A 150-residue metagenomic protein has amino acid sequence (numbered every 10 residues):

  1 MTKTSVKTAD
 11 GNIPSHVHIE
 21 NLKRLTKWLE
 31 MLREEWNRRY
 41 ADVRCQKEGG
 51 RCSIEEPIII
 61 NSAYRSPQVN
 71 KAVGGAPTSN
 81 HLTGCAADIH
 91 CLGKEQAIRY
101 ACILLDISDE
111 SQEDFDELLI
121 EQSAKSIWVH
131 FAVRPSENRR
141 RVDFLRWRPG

Functional and structural regions predicted by a protein language model:
M1-C45, G49-E55: Active-site acidic/histidine clusters and adjacent loop/turn architecture that either coordinate catalytic ions
H16-I19, A86, H90: The substrate-binding groove and active-site-proximal loops of carbohydrate-active enzymes, especially glycoside
G50, Q68-T83: Charged, often glycine-rich, active-site loop that binds/positions anionic groups
E55-P57, F115: Short secondary-structure junction motifs
E56, T83-C85: A generic structural signal for short beta-strands and their flanking turns/coil linkers
P57-N61, G74-P77: A structural signal for the main folded, soluble domain(s) of proteins
I59-V69: Acidic helix-start/capping segments at beta-turn-to-alpha-helix junctions
T78, T83, C91-G150: Catalytic cores and adjacent binding grooves of peptidoglycan-active enzymes
